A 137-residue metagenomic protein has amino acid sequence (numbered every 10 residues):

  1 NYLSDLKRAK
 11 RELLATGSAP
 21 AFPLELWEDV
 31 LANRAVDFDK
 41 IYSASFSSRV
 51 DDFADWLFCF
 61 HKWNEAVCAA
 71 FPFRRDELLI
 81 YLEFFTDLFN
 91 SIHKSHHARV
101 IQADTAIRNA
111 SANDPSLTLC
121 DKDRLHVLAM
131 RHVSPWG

Functional and structural regions predicted by a protein language model:
N1-G137: Short, low-complexity/basic segments of RNA/nucleic acid-handling proteins
